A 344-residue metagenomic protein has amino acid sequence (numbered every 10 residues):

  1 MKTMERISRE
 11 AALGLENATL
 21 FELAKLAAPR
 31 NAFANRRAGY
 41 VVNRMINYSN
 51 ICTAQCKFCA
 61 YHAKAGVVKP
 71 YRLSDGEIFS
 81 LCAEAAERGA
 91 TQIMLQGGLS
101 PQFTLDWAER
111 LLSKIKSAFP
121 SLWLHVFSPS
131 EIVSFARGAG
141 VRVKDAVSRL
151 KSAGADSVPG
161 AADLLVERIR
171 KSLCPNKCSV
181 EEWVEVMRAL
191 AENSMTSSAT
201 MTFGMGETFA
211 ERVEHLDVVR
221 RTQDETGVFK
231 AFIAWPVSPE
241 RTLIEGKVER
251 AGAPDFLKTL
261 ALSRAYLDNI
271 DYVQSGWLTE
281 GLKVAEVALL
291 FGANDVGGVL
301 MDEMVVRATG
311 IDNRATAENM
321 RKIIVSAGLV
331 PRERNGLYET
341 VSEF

Functional and structural regions predicted by a protein language model:
M1-F21, S80, A86, L216-F344: Auxiliary Fe-S-binding modules of radical SAM enzymes
A11, A65-A199, F203-E214, V218-R221: Conserved Radical SAM active-site core
A12-L15, V42-N47, G97-P101, F203-G206 (+1 more regions): Conserved short loop/turn motifs at secondary-structure junctions
A24-G66, P70-Q96, K283: N-terminal pre-triad scaffold of radical SAM enzymes
A34-N35, R88, F119, S194 (+2 more regions): A structural signal for short coil/turn segments at secondary-structure junctions
R36-N43, C52-V67, L112-K116, S121-F135 (+1 more regions): Mobile, glycine- and charge-enriched loop segments and immediately flanking short secondary-structure elements within
A38-I46, I93, L124-S128, D156-G160 (+4 more regions): Hydrophobic faces of well-ordered beta-strands that scaffold small-molecule active sites in alpha/beta enzyme cores
V42-I46, G66, M94-D106, E167-R168 (+2 more regions): Glycine-rich, proline-tolerant flexible connector loops at the mouths of alpha/beta enzymes
